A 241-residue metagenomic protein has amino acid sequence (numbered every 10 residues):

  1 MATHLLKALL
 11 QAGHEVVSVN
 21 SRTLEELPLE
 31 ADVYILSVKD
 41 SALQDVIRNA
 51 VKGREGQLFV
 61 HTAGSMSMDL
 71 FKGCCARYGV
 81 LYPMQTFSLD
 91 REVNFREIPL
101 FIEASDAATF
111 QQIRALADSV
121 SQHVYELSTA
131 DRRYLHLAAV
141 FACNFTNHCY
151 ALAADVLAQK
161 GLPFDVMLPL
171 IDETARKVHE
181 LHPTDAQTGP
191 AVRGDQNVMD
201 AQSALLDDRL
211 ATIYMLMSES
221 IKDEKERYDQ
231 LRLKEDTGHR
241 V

Functional and structural regions predicted by a protein language model:
M1: Hydrophobic/small residue at the entry helix of a nucleotide-binding pocket
L5, A12-E15, E92-H179, D236: Internal alpha-helical scaffold of NAD(P)-dependent oxidoreductase catalytic cores
L5-L10, H14, R22-E92: Rossmann-like NAD(P)(H) cofactor-binding subdomain of soluble oxidoreductases
A42-L43, S67, A108-T109, H148-C149 (+1 more regions): Short phosphate-engaging motifs
G64-M66, Q85, D106, I171-A175 (+1 more regions): Glycine-rich beta-alpha junction loops
D165-V241: NAD(P)-dependent Rossmann-like dehydrogenase/reductase catalytic/cofactor-binding core
